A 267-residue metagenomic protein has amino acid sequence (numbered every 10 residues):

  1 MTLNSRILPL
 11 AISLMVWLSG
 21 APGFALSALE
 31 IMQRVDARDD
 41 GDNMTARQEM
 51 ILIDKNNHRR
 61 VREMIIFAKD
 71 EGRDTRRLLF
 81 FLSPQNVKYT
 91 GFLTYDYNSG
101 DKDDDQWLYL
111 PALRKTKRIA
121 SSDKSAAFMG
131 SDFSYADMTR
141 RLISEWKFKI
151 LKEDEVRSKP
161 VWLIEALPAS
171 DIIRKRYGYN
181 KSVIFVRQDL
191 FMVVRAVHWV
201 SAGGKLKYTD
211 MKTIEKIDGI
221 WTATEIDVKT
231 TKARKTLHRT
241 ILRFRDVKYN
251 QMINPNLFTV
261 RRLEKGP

Functional and structural regions predicted by a protein language model:
M1-A11: Bacterial N-terminal signal peptides that target proteins for export
P9-G20: Bacterial N-terminal signal peptides
A21-A25: Sec/Tat signal peptide C-region and signal peptidase I cleavage site
L26-A112: N-terminal mature ectodomain segment of secretory-pathway/periplasmic proteins
Q33, M50-I51, H58-F67, E71-R73 (+8 more regions): Ribonuclease/tRNase effector modules and their secretory precursors
L82, L93, D105-Y109, K117-I119 (+2 more regions): Gly/Pro-enriched, hydrophobic low-complexity segments that function as extracytoplasmic propeptides/linkers
K147-E155, L167: Active-site cradle of extracellular carbohydrate-active enzymes
G266-P267: Short, solvent-exposed mixed-charge patches
